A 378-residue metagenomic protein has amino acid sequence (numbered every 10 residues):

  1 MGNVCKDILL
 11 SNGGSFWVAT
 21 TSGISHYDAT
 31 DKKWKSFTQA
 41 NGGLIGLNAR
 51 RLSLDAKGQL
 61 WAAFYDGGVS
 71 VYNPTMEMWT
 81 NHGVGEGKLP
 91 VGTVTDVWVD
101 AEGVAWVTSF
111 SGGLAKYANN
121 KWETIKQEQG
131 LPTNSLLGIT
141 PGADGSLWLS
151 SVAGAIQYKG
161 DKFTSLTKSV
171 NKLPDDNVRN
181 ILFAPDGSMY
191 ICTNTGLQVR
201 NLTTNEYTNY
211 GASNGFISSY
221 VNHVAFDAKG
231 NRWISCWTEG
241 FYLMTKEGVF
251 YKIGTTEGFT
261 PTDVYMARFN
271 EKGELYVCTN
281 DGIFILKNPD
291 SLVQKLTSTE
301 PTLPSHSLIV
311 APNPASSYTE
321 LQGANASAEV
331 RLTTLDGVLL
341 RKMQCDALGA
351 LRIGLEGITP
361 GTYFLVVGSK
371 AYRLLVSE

Functional and structural regions predicted by a protein language model:
M1-T302: Carboxylate-rich, polar loop motifs that coordinate divalent cations or form catalytic acidic clusters
L303-A311, A315-E378: C-terminal outer-membrane/trafficking sorting elements
